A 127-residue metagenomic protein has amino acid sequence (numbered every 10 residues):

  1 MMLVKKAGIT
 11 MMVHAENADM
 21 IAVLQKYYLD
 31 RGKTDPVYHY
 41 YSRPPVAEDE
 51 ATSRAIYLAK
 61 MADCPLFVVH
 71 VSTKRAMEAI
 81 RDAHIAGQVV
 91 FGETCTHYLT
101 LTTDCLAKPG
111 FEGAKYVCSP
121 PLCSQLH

Functional and structural regions predicted by a protein language model:
M1-H127: Histidine/acidic residue-rich metal-binding segments in metalloenzymes
